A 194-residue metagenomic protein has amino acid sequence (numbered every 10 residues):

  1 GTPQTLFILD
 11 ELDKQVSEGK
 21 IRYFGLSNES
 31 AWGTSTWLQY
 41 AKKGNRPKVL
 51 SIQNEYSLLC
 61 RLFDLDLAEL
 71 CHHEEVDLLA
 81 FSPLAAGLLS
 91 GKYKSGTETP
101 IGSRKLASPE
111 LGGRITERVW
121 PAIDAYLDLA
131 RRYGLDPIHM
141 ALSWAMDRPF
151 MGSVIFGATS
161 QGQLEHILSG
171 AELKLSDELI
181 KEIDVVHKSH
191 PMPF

Functional and structural regions predicted by a protein language model:
G1-V185: Beta/alpha (TIM)-barrel catalytic core signal, keyed to glycine-rich beta->alpha loops juxtaposed to Asp/Glu that bind
V186-H190: A common structural junction motif
P193: Substrate/cofactor-recognition hotspot
